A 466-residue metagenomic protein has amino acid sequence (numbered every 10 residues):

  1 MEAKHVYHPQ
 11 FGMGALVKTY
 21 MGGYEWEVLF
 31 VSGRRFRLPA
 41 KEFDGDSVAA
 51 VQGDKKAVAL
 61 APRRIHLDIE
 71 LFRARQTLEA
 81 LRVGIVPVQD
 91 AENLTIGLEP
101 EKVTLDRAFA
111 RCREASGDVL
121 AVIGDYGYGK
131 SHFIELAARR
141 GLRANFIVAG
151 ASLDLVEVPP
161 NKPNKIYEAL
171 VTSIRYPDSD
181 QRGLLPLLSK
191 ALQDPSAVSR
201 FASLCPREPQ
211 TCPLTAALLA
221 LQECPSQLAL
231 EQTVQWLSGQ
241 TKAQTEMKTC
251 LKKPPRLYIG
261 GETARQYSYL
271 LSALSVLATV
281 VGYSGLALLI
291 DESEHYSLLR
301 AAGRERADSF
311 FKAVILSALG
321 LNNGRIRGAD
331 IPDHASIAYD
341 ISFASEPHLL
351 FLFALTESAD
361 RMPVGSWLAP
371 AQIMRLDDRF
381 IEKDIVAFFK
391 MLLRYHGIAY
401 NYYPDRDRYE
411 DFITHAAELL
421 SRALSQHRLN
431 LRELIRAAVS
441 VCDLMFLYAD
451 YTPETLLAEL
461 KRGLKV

Functional and structural regions predicted by a protein language model:
M1-P9: Short coil-to-beta transition motif at edge beta-strands of beta-rich domains
Y7, M13-A15, G23-L29, R34-G117 (+1 more regions): A short, basic N-terminal segment
I65-F72, Q244-F412: The catalytic "switch" region of P-loop NTPases
V119, Y128, H132-V281, A423-H427 (+2 more regions): P-loop NTPase nucleotide-binding core
V122: Hydrophobic anchor at the beta1->P-loop junction of P-loop NTPases
D125: P-loop (Walker A) phosphate-binding loop of NTP-binding proteins
A229-E246, V364-V466: C-terminal alpha-helical "lid" subdomain
